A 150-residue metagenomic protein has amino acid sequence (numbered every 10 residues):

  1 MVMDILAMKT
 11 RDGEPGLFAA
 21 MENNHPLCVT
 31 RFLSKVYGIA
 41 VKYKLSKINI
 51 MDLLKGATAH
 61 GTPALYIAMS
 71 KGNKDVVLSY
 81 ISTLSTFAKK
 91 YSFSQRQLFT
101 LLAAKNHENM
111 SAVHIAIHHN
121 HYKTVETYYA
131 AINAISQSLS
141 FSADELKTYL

Functional and structural regions predicted by a protein language model:
M1-I5, R31-L53, S79-L101, Y129-T148: Ankyrin repeat domain, specifically the short helix-to-loop turn at the C-terminus of the second helix of each repeat
L27-C28, D75-V76, K123-T127: Conserved ankyrin/ankyrin-like repeat signature
K55-A57: Nucleo/cytoplasmic regulatory scaffolds in medium-to-very-large eukaryotic proteins
